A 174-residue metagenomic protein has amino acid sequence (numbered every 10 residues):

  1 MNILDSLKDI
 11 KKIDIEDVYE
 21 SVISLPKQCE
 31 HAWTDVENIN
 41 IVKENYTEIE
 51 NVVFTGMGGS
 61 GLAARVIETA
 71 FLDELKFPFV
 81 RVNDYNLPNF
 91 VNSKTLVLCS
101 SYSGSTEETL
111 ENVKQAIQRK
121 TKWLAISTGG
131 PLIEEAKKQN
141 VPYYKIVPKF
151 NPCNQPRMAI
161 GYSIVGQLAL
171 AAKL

Functional and structural regions predicted by a protein language model:
M1-D35: Cofactor-/ligand-binding subdomain signature composed of acidic, glycine-rich, tryptophan-containing flexible loops
D14, N40-N45, V91-N92: Poly-acidic low-complexity segments
E30-Y46: A short, well-structured juxtamembrane/interface segment
Y46-L174: Glycine-rich phosphate-binding loops that contact phosphosugars or nucleotide phosphates
